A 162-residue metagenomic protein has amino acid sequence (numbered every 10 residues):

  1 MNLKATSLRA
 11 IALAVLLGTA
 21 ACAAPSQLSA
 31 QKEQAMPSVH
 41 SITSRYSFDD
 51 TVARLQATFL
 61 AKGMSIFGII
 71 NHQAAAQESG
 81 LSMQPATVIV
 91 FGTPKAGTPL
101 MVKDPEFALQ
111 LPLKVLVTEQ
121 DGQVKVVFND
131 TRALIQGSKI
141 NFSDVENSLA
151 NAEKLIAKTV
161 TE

Functional and structural regions predicted by a protein language model:
N2-A12: Bacterial N-terminal signal peptides that target proteins for export
P25-G63, A157-K158: Terminal, regulation- and interaction-focused segments at domain boundaries
L60-V117: Compact, glycine-rich, soluble single-domain proteins
K114-F142: Beta-strand/loop substructures that line and gate deep hydrophobic ligand-binding cavities in soluble
R132-E162: C-terminal partner/receptor-binding element of secreted or periplasmic proteins
